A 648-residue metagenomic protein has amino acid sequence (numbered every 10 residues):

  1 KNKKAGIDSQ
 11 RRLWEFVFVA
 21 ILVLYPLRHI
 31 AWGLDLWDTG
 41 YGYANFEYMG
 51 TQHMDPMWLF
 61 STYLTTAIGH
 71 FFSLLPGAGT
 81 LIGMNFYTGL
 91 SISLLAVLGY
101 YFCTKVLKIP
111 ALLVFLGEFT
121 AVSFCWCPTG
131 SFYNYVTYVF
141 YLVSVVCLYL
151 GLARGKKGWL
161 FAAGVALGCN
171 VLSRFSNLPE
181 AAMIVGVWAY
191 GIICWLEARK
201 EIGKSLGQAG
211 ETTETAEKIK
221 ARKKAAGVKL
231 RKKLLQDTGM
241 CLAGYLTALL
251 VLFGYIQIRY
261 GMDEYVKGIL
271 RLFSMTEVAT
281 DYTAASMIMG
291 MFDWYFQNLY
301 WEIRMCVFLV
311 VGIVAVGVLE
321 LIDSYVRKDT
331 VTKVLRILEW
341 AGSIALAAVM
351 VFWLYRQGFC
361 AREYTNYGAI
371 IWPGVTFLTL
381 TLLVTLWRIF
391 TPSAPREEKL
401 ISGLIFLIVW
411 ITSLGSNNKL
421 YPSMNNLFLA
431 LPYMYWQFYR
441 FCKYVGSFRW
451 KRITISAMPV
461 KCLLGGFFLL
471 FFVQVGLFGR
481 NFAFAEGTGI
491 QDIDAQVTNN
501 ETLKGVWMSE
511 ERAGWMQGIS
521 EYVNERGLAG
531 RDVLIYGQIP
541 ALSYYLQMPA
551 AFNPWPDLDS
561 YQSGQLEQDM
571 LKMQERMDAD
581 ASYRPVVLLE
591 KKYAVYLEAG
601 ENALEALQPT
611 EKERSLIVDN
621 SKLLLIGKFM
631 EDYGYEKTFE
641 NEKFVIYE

Functional and structural regions predicted by a protein language model:
R28-F46, P56-F72, A78-G79, R259-D263 (+2 more regions): Extracytoplasmic catalytic/substrate-binding loops of multi-pass membrane glycan-assembly enzymes
F86-K108: Transmembrane-helix motifs of polytopic, lipid-linked glycan transferases
K105-L107, A111, S144-L160, L196-E201 (+2 more regions): Membrane-interface transmembrane helices that cradle and orient dolichyl/undecaprenyl
C125, C147, W159-N177, A181-G186 (+2 more regions): Membrane-interface alpha helices of multi-pass inner-membrane proteins
T129-Y138: Short acidic/glycine- and proline-prone juxtamembrane loop motifs at membrane-interface regions of multi-pass membrane
S144-C169, K204, L230-L235, G239 (+1 more regions): Short hydrophobic alpha-helices at membrane interfaces in multi-pass membrane enzymes
C147, E180-L249, G254, I258 (+1 more regions): Perimembrane helix-loop-helix junctions
Q474-S560, R584-E598, E642-Y647: Short periplasmic/luminal acceptor-recognition loop of GT-C membrane glycosyltransferases, typified by
